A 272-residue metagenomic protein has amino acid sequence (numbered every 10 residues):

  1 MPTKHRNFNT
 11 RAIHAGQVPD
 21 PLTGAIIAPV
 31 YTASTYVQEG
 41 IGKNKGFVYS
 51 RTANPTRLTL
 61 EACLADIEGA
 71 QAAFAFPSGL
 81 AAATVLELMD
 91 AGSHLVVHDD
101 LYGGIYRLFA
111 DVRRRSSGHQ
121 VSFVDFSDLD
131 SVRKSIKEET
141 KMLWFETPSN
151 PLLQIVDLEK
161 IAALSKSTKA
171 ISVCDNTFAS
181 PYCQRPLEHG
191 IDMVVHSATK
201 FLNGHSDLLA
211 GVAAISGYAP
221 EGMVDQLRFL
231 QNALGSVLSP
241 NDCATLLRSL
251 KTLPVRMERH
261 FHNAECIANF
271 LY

Functional and structural regions predicted by a protein language model:
M1-N54, L60-C63: N-terminal "arm"/small-domain region of PLP-dependent enzymes with the aminotransferase-like
P2, F74-Y272: Conserved PLP-enzyme active-site core in the AAT-like
T23, E68, S116-S117: A broad structural signal for alpha-helix termini and local helix breaks/kinks
T35-L88, G104-V112: Conserved N-terminal alpha-helix of the aminotransferase class I/II PLP-enzyme fold
